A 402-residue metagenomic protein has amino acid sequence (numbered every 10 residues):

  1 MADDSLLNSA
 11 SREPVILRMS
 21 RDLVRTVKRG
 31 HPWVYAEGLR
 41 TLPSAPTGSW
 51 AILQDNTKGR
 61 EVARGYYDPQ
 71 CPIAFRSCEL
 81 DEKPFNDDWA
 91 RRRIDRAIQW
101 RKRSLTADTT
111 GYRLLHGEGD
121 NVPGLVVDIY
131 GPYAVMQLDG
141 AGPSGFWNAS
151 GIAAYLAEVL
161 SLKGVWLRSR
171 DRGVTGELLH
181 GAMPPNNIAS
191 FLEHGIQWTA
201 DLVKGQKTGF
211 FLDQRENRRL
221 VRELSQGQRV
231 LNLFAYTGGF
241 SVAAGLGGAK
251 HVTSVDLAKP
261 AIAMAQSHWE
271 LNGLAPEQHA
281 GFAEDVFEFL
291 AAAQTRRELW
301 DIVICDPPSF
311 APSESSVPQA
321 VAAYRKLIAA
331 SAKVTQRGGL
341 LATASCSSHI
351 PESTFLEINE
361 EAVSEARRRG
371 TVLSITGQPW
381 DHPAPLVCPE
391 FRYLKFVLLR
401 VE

Functional and structural regions predicted by a protein language model:
M1-I129, N186: Non-catalytic accessory regions of SAM-dependent methyltransferases
L115-D128, F146-F211, R219: Non-catalytic substrate-recognition/targeting regions of SAM-dependent transferases
G227-Y236: Conserved class I S-adenosyl-L-methionine
T237-K250: Conserved SAM-binding loop of SAM-dependent methyltransferases across substrates and taxa, primarily the Class I
H251-D256: Conserved SAM-binding motif I beta-strand of class I
P260-I304: S-adenosyl-L-methionine
W300-A330: Mobile active-site "lid"/loop adjacent to the S-adenosyl-L-methionine
K326, L340-E402: C-terminal catalytic and target-recognition region of SAM-dependent MTase-like enzymes, primarily methyltransferases
